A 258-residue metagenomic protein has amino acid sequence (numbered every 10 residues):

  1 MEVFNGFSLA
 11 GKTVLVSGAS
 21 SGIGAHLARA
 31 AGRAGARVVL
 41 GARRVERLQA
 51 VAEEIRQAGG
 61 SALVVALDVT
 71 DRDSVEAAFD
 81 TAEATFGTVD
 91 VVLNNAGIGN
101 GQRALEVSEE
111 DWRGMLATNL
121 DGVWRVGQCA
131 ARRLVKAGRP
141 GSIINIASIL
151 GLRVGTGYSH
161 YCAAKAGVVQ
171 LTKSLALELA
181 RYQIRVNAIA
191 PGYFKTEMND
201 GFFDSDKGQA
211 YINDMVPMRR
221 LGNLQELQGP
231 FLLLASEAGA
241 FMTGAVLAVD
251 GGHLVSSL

Functional and structural regions predicted by a protein language model:
M1-N5, R153, F231-L232, T243-L258: Short C-terminal tail/terminal secondary-structure segment of NAD(P)H-dependent dehydrogenase/reductase domains
S20-S21: Conserved glycine-rich cofactor-binding loop
R103-A104, S108-L116, I212: Substrate-binding pocket helix/loop in short-chain dehydrogenase/reductase
V107, V154-C162, S174: Active-site loop-to-helix junction immediately N-terminal to the catalytic Tyr of the SDR YXXXK motif in Rossmann-fold
G127, A164, T172: Active-site helix of classical SDR
R132, L177-R181, A240: Alpha-helical segment proximal to the catalytic Tyr-Lys
S148: Residue(s) in the substrate-gating loop at a strand-loop-helix junction that position the organic substrate next
